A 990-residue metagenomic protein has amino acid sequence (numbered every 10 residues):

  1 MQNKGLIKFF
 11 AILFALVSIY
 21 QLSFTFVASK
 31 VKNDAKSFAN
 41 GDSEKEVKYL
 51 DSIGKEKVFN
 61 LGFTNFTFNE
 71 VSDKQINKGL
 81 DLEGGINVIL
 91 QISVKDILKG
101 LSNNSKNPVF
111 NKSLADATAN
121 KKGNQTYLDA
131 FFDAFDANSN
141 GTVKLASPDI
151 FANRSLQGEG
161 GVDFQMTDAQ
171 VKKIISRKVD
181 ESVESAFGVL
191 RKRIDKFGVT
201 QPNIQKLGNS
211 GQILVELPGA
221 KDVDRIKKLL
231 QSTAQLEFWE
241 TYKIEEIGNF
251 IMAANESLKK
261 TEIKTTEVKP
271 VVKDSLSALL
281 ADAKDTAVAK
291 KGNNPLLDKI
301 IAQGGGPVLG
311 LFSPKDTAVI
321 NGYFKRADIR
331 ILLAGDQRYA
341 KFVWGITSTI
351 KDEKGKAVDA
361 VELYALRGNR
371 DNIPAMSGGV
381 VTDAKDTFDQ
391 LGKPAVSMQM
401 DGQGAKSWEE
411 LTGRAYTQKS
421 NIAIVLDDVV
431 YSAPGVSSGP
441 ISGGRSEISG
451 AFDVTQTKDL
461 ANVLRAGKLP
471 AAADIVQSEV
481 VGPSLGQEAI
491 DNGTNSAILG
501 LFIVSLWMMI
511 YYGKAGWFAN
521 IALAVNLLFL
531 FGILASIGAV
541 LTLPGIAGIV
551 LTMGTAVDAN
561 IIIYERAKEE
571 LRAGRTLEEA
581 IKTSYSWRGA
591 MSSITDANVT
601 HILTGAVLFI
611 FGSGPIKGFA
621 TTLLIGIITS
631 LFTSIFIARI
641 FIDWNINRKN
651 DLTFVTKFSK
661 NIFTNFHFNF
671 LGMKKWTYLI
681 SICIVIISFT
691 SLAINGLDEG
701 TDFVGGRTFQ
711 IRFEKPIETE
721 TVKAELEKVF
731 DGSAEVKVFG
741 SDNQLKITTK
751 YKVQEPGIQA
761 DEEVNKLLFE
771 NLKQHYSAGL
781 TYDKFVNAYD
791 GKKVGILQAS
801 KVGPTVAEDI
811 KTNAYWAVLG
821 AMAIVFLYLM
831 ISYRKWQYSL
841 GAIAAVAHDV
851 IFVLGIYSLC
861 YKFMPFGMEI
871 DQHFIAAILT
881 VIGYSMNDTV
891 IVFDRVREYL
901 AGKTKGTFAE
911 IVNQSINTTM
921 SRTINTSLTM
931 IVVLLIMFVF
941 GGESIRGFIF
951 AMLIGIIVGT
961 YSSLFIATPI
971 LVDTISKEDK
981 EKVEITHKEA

Functional and structural regions predicted by a protein language model:
M1-S72, I76, K99-P108, L114-D136 (+5 more regions): Interfacial helix-loop-helix hairpins and adjacent transmembrane helices of multi-pass alpha-helical membrane proteins
N3-K4, V396-S397, D401-Q418, I422-A423 (+5 more regions): Interfacial segments of transmembrane alpha-helices in multi-pass membrane proteins
K8, V525, G532-I533, E569-Y585 (+3 more regions): Hydrophobic alpha-helical transmembrane segments of membrane transport and translocation systems, primarily multi-pass
I12-A15, I424, G516-G538, I549-A556 (+4 more regions): Small-residue-enriched core segments of transmembrane alpha-helices in multipass membrane transport and channel
L22-V31, D51, K55-F63, V71-G435 (+4 more regions): Non-transmembrane, solvent-exposed regions of membrane trafficking/translocation machinery
L190, S484-V504, L523, A573-S613 (+10 more regions): Pore- and gate-forming transmembrane helices of large, multi-pass membrane proteins
E216, G444-E447, T455-I503, L767 (+1 more regions): Juxtamembrane "pre-transmembrane" interface segments
T552-A573, I594, L631-F636, L879-K903 (+2 more regions): Short helical (or helix-break) motifs at transmembrane helix termini and adjacent helical loops in multi-pass membrane
